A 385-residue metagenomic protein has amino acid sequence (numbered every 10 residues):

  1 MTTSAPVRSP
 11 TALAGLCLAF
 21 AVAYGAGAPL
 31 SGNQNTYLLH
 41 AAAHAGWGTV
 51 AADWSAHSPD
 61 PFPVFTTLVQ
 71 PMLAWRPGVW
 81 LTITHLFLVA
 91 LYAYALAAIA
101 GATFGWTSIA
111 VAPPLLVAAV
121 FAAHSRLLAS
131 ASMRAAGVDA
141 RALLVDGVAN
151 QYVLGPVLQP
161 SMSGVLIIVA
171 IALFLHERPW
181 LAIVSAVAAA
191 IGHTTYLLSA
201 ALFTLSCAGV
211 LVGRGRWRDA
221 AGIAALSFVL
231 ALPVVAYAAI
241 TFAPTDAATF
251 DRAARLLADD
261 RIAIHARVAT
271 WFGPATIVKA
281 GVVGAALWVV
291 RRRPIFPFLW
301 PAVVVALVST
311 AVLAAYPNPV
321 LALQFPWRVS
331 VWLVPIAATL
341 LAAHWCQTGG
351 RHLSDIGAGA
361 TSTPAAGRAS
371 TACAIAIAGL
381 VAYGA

Functional and structural regions predicted by a protein language model:
M1-F20, T107-A112: Start-transfer (signal-anchor) and selected internal transmembrane alpha helices of multi-pass inner/ER membrane
F20-A93, G101-A118, L127-S163, I191-L198: Active-site lumenal/periplasmic loops and adjacent helix-entry segments of GT-C-fold, multi-pass membrane
V22-T36, A45-V50, W54-F62, T194-A200 (+1 more regions): Transmembrane catalytic cores of multi-pass membrane glycosyltransferases and polysaccharide-assembly enzymes
I83-L91, L158-L166, A201-L202, I277-G281 (+1 more regions): Membrane-embedded alpha-helical segments of multi-pass membrane proteins, especially the transmembrane helices
A98, V169-H176, F203-L211, A285-V289 (+1 more regions): Transmembrane alpha-helices and membrane-interface helical segments of multi-pass integral membrane enzymes
L154-L181: Membrane-interface transmembrane helices that cradle and orient dolichyl/undecaprenyl
I171-L173, W180-T194, F203-S206, L226-V229: Membrane-interface alpha helices of multi-pass inner-membrane proteins
F228, G349-A385: Signature aromatic-anchored transmembrane alpha helix within multi-pass, membrane-resident enzymes that catalyze glycan
